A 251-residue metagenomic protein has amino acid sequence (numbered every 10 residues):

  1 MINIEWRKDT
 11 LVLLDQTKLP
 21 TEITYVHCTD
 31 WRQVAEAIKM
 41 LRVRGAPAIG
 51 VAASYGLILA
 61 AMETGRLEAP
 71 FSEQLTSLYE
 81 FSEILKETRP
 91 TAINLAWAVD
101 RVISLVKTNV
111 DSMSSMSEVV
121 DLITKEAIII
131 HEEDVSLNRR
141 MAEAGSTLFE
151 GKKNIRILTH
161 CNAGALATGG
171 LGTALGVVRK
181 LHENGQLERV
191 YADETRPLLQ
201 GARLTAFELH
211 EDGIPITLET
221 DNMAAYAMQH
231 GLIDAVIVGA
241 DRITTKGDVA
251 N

Functional and structural regions predicted by a protein language model:
M1-T10, E83-K86, P90-V106, V110-R156: C-terminal binding/interaction regions
I2-V110: Long amphipathic alpha-helical segments
E22-Q33, S72, E118, G151-I155 (+1 more regions): Acidic-glycine-rich active-site phosphate/pyrophosphate-binding loop
A53-A61, V99-V102, G145, A174-L181 (+2 more regions): Buried hydrophobic packing segments
L95-W97, I157-H160, A167, A192-D193 (+2 more regions): General beta-strand structural signal in soluble alpha/beta enzymes
D134, N138-M141, H160, T168-A192 (+1 more regions): Active-site histidine-anchored catalytic micro-motif
L187, D193-N251: Conserved phosphate- and dinucleotide-binding cores of soluble alpha/beta proteins, encompassing both enzyme active
